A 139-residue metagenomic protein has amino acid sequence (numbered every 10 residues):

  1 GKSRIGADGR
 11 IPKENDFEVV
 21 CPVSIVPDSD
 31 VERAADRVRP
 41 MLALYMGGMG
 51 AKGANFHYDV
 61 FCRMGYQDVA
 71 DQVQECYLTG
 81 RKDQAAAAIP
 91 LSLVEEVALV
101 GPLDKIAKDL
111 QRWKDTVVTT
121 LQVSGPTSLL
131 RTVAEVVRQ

Functional and structural regions predicted by a protein language model:
G1-Q139: Active-site-adjacent structural elements that line small-molecule/cofactor binding pockets in enzymes
